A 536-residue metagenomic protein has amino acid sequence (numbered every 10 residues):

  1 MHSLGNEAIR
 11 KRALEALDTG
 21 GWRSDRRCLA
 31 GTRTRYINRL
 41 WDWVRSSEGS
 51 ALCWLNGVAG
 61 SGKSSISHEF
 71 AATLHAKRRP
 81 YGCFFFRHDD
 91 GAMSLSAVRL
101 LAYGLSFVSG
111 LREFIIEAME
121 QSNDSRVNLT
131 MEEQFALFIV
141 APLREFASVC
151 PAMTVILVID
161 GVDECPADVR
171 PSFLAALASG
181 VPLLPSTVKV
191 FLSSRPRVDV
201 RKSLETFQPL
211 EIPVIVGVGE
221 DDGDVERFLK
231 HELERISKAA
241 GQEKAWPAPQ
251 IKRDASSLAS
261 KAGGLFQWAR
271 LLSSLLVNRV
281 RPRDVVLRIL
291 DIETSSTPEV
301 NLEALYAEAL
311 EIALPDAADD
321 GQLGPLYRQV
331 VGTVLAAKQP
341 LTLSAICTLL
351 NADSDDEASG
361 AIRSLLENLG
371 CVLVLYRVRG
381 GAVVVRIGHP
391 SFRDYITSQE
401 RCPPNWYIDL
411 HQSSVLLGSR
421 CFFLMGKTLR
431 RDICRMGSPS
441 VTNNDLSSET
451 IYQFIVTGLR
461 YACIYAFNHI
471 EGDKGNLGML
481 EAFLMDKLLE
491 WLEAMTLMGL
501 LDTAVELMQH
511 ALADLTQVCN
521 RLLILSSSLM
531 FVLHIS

Functional and structural regions predicted by a protein language model:
M1-W406, L410, S414, G418 (+4 more regions): Conserved NB-ARC/NACHT P-loop NTPase core of NLR-like innate immune receptors
A102, N468-D473: Well-ordered alpha-helical scaffold segments within catalytic/enzyme domains
I408-N443: Leucine-rich, amphipathic alpha-helical/linker segments
F454-Y465, H469: Extended HEAT/HEAT-like alpha-solenoid repeat tracts in very large eukaryotic scaffold/adaptor proteins
C463, K487-L501: Extended alpha-helical coiled-coil scaffold domains characteristic of the BAR superfamily
N476-L477: A cross-kingdom feature that marks ATP-driven nucleic-acid transaction machinery
